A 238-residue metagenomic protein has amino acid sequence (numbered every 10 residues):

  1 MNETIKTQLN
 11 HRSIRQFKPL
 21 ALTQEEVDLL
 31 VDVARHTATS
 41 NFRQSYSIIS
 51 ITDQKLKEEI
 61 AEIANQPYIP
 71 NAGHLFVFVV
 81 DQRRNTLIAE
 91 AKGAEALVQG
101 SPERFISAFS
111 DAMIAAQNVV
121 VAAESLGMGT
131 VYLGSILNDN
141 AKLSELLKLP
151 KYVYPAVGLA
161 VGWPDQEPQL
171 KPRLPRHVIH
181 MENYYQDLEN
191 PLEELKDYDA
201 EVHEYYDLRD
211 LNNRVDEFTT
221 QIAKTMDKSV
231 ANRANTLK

Functional and structural regions predicted by a protein language model:
M1-K238: Acidic, surface-exposed loops and disordered segments
